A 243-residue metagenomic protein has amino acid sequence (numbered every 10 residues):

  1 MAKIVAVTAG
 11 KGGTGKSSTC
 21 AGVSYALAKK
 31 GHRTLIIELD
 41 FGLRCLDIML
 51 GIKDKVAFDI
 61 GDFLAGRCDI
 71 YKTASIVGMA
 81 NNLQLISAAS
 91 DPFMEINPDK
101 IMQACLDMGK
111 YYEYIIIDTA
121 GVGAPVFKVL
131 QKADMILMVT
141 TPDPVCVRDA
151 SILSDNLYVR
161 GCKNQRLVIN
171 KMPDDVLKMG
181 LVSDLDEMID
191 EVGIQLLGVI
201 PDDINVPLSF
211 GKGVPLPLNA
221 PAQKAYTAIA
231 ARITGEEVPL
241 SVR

Functional and structural regions predicted by a protein language model:
I4-R67, Y114, T119: Walker A/P-loop NTP-binding active-site region of P-loop NTPases, recognizing the glycine-rich GxxxxGKT/S
I36, I117, M138, R166-I169 (+1 more regions): Structural beta-sheet core signal
L39-K110, L208-P215: P-loop/Walker-type NTP enzyme "switch/lid" segment
F41-L43, D91-P92, D143-P144, M172-V176 (+1 more regions): Conserved nucleotide-binding/hydrolysis micro-motifs of P-loop NTPases
I86, G109-P125: Glycine-rich phosphate-binding loop used to anchor ATP phosphates in small-molecule kinases, encompassing both
A124-P144: Inter-motif core of Ras-like GTPase G domains
R148-C162: Conserved C-terminal guanine-recognition region of P-loop GTPase G domains, centered on the G4
V159, K163-R243: C-terminal lobe/tail of nucleotide-utilizing enzymes
